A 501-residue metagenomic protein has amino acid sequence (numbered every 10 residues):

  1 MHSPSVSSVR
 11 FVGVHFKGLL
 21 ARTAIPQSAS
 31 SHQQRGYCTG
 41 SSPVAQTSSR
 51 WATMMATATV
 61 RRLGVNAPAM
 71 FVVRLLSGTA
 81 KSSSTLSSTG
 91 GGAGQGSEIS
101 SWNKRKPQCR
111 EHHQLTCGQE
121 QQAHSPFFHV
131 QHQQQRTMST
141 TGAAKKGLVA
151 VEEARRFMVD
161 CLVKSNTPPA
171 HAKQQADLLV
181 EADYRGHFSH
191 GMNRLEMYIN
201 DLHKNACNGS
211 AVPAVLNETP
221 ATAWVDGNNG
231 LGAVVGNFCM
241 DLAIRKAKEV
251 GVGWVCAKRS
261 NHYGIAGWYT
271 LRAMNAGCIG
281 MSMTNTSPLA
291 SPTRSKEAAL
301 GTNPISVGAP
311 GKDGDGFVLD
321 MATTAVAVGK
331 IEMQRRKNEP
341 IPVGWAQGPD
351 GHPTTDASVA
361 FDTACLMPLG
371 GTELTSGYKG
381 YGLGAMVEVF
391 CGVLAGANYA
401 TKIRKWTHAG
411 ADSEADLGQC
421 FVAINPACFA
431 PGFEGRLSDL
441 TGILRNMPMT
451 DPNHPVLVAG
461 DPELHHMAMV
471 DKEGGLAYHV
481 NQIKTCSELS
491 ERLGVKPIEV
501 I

Functional and structural regions predicted by a protein language model:
M1-T140: N-terminal mitochondrial targeting presequence
T140-A154, V389, N398-I501: Catalytic-core signal marking the mid-to-C-terminal active-site face
G191-I244: Active-site cofactor/substrate anionic-group-binding motifs, chiefly glycine- and Lys/Arg-rich phosphate-binding loops
V225-G227, K248, W254-R259, G280-T284 (+3 more regions): General beta-strand structural signal in soluble alpha/beta enzymes
N237, D241, R245-N285: A glycine-rich phosphate/pyrophosphate-binding beta-strand-loop-alpha-helix module
A290-F361: Phosphate/diphosphate-binding glycine-rich loops and adjacent basic-rich segments that engage nucleotide
E339-T401, W406-H408: Secondary-shell segments that build the walls of catalytic and ion/ligand-binding clefts
